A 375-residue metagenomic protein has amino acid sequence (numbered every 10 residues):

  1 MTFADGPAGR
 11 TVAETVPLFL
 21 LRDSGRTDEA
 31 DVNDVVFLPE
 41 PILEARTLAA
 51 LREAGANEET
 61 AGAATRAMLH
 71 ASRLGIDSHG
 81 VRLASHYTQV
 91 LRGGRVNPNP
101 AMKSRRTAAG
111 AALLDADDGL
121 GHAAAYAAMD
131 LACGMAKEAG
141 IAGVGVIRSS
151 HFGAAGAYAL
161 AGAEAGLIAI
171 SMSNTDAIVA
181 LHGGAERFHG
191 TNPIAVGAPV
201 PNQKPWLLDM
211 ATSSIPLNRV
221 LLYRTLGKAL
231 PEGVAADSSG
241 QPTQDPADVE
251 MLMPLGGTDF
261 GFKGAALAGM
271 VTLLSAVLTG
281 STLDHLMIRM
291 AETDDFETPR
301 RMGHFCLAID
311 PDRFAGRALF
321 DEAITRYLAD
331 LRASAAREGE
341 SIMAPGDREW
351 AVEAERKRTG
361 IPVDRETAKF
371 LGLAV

Functional and structural regions predicted by a protein language model:
L20-L21, G25, E29-A54, L307: Generic N-terminal amphipathic, Lys/Arg-enriched alpha-helix
N33-L43, T282-V375: Catalytic-core signal marking the mid-to-C-terminal active-site face
V36-E40, A56-R82, V96-T107, E297-R301: N-terminal glycine-rich anion-binding loops that anchor highly charged ligand groups
G80-C133: Active-site cofactor/substrate anionic-group-binding motifs, chiefly glycine- and Lys/Arg-rich phosphate-binding loops
A111-P201: A generic, well-ordered mixed alpha/beta core segment in the N-terminal half of proteins
V179-A247: Phosphate/diphosphate-binding glycine-rich loops and adjacent basic-rich segments that engage nucleotide
P216-G280, E297: Small-residue-enriched flexible segments
